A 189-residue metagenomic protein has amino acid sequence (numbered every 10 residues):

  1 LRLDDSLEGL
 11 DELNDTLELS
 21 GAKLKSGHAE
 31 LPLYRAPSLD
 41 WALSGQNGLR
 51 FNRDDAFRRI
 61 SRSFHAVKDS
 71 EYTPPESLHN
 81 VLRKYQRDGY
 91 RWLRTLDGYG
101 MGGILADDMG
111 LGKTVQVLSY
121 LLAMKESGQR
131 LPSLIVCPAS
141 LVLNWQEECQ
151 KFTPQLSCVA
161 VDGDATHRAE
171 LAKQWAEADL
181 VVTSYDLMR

Functional and structural regions predicted by a protein language model:
L1-G103, L156, W175-V181, Y185-L187: Charged, low-complexity
P75, L82, G98, G110 (+3 more regions): Generic structural signal for beta-strand residues in well-ordered domains
S77, D88, Q116-S119, N144 (+1 more regions): Short, conserved clusters of charged catalytic residues that mark active-site and nucleotide-handling motifs
G100-I104, D108-E147, S157: Conserved SF1/SF2 helicase motif Ia
P132, V136-V182: Conserved nucleic-acid-binding Ia/Ib motif block in the N-terminal RecA-like helicase ATPase lobe
L143, M188-R189: Glycine-rich nucleotide phosphate-binding loop and flanking beta-alpha elements of Rossmann-like dinucleotide-binding
